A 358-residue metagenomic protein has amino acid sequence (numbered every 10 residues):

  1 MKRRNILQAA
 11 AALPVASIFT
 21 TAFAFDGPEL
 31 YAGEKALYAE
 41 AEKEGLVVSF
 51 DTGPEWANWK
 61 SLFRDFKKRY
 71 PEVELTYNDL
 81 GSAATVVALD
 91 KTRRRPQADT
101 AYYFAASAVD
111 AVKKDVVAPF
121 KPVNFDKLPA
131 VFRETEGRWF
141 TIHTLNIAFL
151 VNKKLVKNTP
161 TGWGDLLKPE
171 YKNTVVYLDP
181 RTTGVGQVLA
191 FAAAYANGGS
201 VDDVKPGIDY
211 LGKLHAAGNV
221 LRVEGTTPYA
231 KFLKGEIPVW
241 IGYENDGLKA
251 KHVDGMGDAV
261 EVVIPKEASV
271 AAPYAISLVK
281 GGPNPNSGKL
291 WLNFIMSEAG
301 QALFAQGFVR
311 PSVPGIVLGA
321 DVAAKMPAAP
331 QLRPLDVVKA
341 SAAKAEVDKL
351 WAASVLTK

Functional and structural regions predicted by a protein language model:
M1-A12: N-terminal secretory signal peptides and thylakoid transit peptides that target proteins across membranes
L7, D90, G164-L167, A190 (+9 more regions): Non-transmembrane alpha-helical segments in soluble domains of secreted/periplasmic/extracellular proteins
F19-T21: N-terminal signal peptide c-region/cleavage motif recognized by signal peptidases
F25-K35, E42-S61, Y274: Extracytoplasmic "Venus flytrap"
F50-F63, L75-T92, P96-E236, A250: Extracytoplasmic ligand-binding site segments that recognize negatively charged/polar headgroups
A130, L145-I147, D209-L214, L221-R222 (+1 more regions): Periplasmic-binding protein-like
S269-D336: Mature extracytoplasmic/periplasmic domains
D321-K358: Extracellular/periplasmic bilobal clamshell ligand-binding domains
